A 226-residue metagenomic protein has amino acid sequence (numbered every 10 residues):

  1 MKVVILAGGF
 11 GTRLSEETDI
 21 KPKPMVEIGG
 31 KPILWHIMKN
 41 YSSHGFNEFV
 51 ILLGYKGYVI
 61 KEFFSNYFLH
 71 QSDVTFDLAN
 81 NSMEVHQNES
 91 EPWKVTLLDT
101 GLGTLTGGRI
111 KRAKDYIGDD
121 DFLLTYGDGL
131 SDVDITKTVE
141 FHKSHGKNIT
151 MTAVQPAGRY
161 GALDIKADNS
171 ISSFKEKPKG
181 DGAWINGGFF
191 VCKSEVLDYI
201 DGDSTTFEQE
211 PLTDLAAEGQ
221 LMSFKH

Functional and structural regions predicted by a protein language model:
M1-Y67, L97: N-terminal glycine-rich phosphate-binding loop and ensuing alpha1 helix
V3-I5, I51, L124, I149-T152 (+1 more regions): Structural beta-sheet core signal
M25, A162-I165, L212, S223: A structural signal for short hydrophobic beta-strand segments in well-ordered beta-sheet cores
E27, D164, V191-K193: Short, well-ordered beta-strand micro-motif
H36, R109-R112, P211: Well-ordered alpha-helical segments embedded in enzymatic catalytic cores
V59-A167: Conserved beta-loop-beta/alpha segment of the NTase-like Rossmann-fold superfamily that binds/positions NTPs
D121-L123, L130, I135-K143, Q155-G158 (+1 more regions): Catalytic-core segments of class I nucleotidyltransferases/pyrophosphorylases that form NMP-activated intermediates
